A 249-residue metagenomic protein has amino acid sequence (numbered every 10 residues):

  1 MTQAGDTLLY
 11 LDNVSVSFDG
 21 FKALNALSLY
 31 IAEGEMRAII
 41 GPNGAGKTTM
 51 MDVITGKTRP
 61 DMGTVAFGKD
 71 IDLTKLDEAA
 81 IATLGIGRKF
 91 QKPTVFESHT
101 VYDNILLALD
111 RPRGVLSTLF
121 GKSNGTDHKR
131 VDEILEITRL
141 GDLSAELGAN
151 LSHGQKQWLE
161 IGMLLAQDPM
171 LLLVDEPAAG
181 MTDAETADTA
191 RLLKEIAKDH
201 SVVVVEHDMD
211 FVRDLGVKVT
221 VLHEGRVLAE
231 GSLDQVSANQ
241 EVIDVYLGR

Functional and structural regions predicted by a protein language model:
T2-R249: Glycine-rich phosphate-binding loops of nucleotide-dependent enzymes
